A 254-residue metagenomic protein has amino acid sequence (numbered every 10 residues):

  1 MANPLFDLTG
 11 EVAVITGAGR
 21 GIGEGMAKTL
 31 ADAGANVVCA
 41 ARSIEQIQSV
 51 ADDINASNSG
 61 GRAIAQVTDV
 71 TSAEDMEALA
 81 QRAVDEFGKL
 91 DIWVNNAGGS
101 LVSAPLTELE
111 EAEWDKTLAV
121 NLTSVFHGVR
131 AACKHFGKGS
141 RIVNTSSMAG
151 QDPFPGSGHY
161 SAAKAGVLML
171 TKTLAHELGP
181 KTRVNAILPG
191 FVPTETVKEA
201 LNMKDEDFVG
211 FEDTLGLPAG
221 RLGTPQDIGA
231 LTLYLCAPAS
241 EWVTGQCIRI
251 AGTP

Functional and structural regions predicted by a protein language model:
V12, G19-G21: Conserved glycine-rich cofactor-binding loop
A33-V50: Conserved glycine-rich Rossmann-like NAD(P)H-binding loop of the short-chain dehydrogenase/reductase
A104-L106, E110-D115, D213: Substrate-binding pocket helix/loop in short-chain dehydrogenase/reductase
V129, A163, T171: Active-site helix of classical SDR
K134, A175-P180, E241: Alpha-helical segment proximal to the catalytic Tyr-Lys
S147: Residue(s) in the substrate-gating loop at a strand-loop-helix junction that position the organic substrate next
A186, V209-V243, I248-G252: C-terminal helical subdomain
